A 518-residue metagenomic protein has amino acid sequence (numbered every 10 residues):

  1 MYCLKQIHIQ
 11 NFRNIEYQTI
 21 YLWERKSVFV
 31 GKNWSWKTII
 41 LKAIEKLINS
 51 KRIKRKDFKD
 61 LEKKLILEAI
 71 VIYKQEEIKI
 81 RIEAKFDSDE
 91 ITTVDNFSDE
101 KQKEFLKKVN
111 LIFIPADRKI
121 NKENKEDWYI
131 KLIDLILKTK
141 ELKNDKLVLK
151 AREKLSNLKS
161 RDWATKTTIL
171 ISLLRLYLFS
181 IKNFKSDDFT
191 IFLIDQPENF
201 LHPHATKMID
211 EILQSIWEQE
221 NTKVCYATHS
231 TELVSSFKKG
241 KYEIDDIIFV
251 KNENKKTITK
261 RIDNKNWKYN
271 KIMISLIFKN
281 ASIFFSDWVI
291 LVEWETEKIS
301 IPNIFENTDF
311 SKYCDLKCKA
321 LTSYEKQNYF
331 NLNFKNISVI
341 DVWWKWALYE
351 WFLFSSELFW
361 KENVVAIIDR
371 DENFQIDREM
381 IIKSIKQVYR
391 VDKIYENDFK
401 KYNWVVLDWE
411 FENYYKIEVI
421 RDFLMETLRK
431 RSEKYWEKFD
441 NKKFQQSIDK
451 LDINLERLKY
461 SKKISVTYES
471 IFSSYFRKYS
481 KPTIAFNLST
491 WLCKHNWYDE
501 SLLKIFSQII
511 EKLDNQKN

Functional and structural regions predicted by a protein language model:
M1-N49, N157-S282, E511-N515: Switch/communication elements of ASCE P-loop NTPase nucleotide-binding domains
K37, E362-R477: Activity-critical C-terminal alpha-helical subdomain
L41-K79, K85: Conserved P-loop NTP-binding catalytic core
E62-L67, L106-L111, Y242-D245, F334-K335 (+2 more regions): Short glycine-/polar-rich loops that comprise or flank the Walker A/P-loop and associated switch/sensor motifs
Y73-E76, S88-D89, R118-N121, S230-L233 (+6 more regions): Conserved nucleotide-binding/hydrolysis micro-motifs of P-loop NTPases
L106-I194: Extended helical coiled-coil dimerization/tether regions that scaffold and oligomerize large DNA-maintenance assemblies
E218, S235-E372: RecA-like P-loop NTPase motor core
K459-N518: Terminal low-complexity/disordered tails
